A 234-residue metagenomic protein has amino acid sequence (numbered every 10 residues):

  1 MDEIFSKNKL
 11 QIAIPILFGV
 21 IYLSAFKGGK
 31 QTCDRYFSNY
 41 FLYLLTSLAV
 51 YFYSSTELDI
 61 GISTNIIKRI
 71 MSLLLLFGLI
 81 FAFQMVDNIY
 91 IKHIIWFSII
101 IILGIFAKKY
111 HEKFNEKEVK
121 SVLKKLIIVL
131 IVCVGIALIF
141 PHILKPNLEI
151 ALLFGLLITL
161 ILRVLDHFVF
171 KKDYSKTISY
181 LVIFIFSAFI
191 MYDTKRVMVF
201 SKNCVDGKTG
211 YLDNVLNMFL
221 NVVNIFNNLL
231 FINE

Functional and structural regions predicted by a protein language model:
M1-E234: A hydrophobic alpha-helical transmembrane-helix feature that marks the membrane cores and membrane-interface segments
